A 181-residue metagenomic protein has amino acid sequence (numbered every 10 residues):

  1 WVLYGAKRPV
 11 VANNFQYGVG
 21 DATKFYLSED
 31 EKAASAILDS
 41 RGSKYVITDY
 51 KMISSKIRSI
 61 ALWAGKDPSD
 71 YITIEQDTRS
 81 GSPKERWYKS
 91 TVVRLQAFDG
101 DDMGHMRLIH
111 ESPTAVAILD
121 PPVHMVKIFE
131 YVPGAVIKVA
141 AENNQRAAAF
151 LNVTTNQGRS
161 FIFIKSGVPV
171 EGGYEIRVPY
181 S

Functional and structural regions predicted by a protein language model:
W1-S181: Extracytoplasmic
